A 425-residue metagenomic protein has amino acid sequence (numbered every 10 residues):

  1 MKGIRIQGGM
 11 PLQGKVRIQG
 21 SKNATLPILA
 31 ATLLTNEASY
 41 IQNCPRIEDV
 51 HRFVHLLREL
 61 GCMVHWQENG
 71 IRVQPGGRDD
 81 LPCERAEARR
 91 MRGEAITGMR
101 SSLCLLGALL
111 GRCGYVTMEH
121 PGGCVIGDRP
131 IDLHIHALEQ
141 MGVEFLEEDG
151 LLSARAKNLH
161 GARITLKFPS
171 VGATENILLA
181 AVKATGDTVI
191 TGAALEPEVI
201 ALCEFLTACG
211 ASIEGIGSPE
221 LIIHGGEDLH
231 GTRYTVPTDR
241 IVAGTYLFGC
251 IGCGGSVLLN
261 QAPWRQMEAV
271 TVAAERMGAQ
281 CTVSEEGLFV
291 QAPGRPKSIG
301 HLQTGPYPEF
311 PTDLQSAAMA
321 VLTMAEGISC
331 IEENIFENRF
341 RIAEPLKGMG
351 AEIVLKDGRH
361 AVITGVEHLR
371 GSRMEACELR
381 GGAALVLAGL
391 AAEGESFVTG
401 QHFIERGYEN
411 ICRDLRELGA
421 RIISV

Functional and structural regions predicted by a protein language model:
M1-V425: Short, structured segments at the rim of ligand-binding sites
